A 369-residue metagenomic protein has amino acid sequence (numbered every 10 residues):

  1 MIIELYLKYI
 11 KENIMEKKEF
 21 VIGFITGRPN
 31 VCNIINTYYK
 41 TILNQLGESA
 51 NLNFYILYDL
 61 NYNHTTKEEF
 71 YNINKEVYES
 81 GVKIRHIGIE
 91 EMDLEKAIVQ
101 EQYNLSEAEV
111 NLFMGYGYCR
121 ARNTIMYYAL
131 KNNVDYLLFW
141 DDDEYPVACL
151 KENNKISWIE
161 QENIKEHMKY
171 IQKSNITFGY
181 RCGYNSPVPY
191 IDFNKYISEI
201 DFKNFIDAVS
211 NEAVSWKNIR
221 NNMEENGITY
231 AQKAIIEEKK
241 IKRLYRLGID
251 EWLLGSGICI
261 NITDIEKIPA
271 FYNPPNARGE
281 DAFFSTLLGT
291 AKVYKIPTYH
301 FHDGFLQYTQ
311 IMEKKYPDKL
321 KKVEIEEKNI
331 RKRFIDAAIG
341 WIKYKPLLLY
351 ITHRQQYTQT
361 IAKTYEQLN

Functional and structural regions predicted by a protein language model:
M1-Y62: N-proximal low-complexity "stem/linker" segments adjacent to membrane-targeting elements
M1-Y9, I25-R28, T37, D59-L60 (+2 more regions): Terminal low-complexity segments of carbohydrate-biosynthetic enzymes
C32-L43, T66-N74, K155-M168, A282: Well-ordered, non-membrane alpha-helical segments in soluble/globular domains
T66-N132: Active-site-proximal specificity loops/subdomain of glycosyltransferases
V134-K151: Short beta-strand-to-loop acidic/aromatic patch adjacent to the donor-nucleotide binding site
W140-D141, Y294-G304: Catalytic beta-strand/loop signature of glycosyltransferases that borders the donor
P146-E266: Conserved catalytic core of nucleotide-sugar-dependent glycosyltransferases
A277-F283: Acidic donor-binding loop at a coil-to-helix junction in glycosyltransferase catalytic cores that engages
